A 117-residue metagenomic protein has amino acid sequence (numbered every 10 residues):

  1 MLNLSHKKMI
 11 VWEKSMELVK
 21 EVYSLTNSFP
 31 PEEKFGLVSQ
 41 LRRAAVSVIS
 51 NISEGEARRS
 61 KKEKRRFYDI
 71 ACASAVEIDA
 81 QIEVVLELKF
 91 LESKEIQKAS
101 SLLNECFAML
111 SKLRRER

Functional and structural regions predicted by a protein language model:
M1-R117: Amphipathic alpha-helical assembly/interaction segments
